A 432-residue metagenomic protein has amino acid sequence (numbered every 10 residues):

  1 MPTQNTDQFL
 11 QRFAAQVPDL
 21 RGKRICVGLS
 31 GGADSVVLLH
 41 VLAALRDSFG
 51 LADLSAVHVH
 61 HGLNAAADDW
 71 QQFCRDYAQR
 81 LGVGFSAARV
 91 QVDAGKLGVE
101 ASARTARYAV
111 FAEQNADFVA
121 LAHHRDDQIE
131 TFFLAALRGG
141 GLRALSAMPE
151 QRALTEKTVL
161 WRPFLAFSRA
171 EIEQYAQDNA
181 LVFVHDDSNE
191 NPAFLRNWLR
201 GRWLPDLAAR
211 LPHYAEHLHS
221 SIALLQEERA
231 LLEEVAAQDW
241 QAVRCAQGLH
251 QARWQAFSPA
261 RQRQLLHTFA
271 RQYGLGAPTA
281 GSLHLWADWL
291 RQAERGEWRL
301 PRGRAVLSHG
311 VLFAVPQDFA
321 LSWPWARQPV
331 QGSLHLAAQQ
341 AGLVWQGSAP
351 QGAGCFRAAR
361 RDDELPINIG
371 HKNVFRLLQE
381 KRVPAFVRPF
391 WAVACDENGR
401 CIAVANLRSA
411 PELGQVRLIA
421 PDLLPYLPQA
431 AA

Functional and structural regions predicted by a protein language model:
P2-D34, S55, V90-V92, A106 (+2 more regions): AMP-forming adenylation/ATP pyrophosphatase catalytic core
P2-P205: Core alpha/beta nucleotide-donor-binding catalytic domains of modification enzymes
A52, G84, V182, H213 (+2 more regions): Short coil/loop linkers at secondary-structure junctions
G84, P163, P205, P212 (+2 more regions): Proline-centered helix-kink/hinge sites
G139, N179, D206-R210, E228 (+1 more regions): Change "in soluble alpha/beta enzymes" to "in soluble alpha/beta proteins
N189-N197, H217-Q226: Internal, active-site/partner-interface "lid" segment
R200-L218: Conserved anion/nucleotide-ligand pocket segment
